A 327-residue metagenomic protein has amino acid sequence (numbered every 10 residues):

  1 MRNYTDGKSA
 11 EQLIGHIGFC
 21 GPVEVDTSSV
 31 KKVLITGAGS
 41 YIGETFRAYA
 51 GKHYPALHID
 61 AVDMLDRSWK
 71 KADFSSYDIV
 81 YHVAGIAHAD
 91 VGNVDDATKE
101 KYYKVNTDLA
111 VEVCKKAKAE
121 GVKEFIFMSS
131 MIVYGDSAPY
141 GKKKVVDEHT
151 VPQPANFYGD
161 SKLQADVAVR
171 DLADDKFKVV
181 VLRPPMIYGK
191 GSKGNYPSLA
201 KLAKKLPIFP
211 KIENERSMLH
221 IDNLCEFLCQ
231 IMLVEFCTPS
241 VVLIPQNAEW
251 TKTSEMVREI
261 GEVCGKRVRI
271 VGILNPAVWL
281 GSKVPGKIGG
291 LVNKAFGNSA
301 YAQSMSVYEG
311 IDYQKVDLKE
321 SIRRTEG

Functional and structural regions predicted by a protein language model:
M1-E24, S29: Small/polar-residue-rich segments within soluble enzyme cores
V30-K52: N-terminal Rossmann NAD(P)H-binding glycine-rich loop of SDR-like oxidoreductase domains
R67-A119, Y134-D136: NAD(P)H-binding glycine-rich loop region in Rossmannoid oxidoreductase-like domains and their noncatalytic homologs
D96-E100, K104, Y140-I187, I208: Catalytic helix-loop patch of NAD(P)-dependent Rossmann-fold dehydrogenases
V111-F157, V180: Conserved Rossmann-fold NAD(P)-dependent oxidoreductase catalytic core, especially the SDR/UDP-sugar
L163, K176-F177, Y188-S198, I231-L243 (+1 more regions): Glycine/proline-rich active-site loop of Rossmann-fold NAD(P)-dependent oxidoreductases
K201-L219, N223, F227-Q230, P239 (+1 more regions): A conserved pocket-lining segment of Rossmann-fold NAD(P)-dependent short-chain dehydrogenase/reductase
F227-Q230, V234-G290, K315-E326: Mid/C-terminal beta-alpha module of Rossmann-like enzyme folds, strongest in SDR-family dehydrogenases/epimerases
